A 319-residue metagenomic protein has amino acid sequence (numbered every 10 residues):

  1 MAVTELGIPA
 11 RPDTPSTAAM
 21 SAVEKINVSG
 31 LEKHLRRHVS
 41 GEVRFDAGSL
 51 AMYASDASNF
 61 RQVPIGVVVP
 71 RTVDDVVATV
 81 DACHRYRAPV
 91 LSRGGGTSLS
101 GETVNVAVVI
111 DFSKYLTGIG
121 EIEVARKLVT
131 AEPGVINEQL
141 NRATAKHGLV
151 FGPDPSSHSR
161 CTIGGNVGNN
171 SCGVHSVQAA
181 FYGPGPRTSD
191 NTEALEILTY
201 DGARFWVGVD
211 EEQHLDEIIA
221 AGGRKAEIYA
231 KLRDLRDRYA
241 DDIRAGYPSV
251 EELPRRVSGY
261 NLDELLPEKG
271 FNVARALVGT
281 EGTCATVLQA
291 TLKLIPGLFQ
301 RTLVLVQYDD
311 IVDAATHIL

Functional and structural regions predicted by a protein language model:
M1-R85, G95-K127, S156, T283-R301: N-terminal flexible segment immediately upstream of the FAD-binding catalytic core in FAD-dependent oxidoreductases
L31-H34, D313-L319: Short amphipathic alpha-helix segments
P70, S92, P133: Conserved strand-loop elements at the edges of beta-sheets that form or border functional pockets
V90-S92, S98-S100, L140, A314: Extended, hydrophobic alpha-helical segments in both membrane/secreted and soluble proteins
I119-I122, L128-H317: FAD-binding subdomain of flavoenzyme oxidoreductases
